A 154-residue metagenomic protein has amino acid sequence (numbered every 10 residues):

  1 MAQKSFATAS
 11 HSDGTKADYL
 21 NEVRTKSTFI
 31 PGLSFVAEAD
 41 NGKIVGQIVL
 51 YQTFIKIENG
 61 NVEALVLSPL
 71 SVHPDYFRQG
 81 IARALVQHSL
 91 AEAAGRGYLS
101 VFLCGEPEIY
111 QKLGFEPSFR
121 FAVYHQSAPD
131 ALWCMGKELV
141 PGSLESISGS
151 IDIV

Functional and structural regions predicted by a protein language model:
M1-R24, T28-I44, M135, P141-V154: Short amphipathic alpha-helix that is part of the acyltransferase structural core
S34-V36, G42-F54, A64-S71: Conserved beta-strand in the GNAT
K43, H73-A84, R96, K112: Conserved glycine-rich acetyl-CoA-binding loop
Y51, L85, S89, P117-F121: Short acidic (Asp/Glu) patches
N61-A64, L144: Domain-scale selection of a single, long terminal region that carries the protein's primary operational module
L67, V72, R78-A91, L103: Conserved acetyl-CoA-binding loop-helix of GNAT-fold acetyltransferases
Q79, R83, P129-V140: Accessory recognition modules or surfaces
A94-L99, C104-P129: Conserved active-site alpha-helix within GNAT-family acetyltransferase domains
